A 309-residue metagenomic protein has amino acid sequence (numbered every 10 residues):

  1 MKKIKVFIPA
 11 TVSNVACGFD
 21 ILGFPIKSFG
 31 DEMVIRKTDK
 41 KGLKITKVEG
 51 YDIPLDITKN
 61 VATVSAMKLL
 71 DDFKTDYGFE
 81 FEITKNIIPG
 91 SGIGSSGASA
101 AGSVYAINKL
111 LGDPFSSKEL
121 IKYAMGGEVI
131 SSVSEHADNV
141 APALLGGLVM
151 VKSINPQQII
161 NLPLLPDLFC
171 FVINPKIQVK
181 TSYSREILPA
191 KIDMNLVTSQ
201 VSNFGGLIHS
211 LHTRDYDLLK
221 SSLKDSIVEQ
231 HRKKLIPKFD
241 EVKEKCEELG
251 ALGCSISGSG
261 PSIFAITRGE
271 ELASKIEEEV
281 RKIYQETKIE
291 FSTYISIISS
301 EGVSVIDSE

Functional and structural regions predicted by a protein language model:
M1-S91, K109-F115, G146, I298-E301 (+1 more regions): ATP-binding N-lobe of GHMP and related small-molecule kinases
K3, S116-L249, E270-E309: ATP-dependent small-molecule kinase catalytic core of the GHMP/sugar-kinase superfamily and closely related
V12, F171, E244, G253-R268: Acyl-group transfer acyltransferase/transacylase scaffold of fatty acid/polyketide systems
K37, P175, A265-G269: Short beta-strand-to-loop capping motifs
T58-V61, S95, S99-A100, Q200-N203: Catalytic-loop motifs flanking and including active-site residues across diverse enzymes
D76-E82, G253, E290-S292: Residues at or immediately flanking beta-strands
I93-A98, L196-T198, G253-S257: Short glycine/threonine-rich catalytic loop with a Thr-x-Gly-x-Asp
G97-G112, G260-I266: Short, small-residue alpha-helix embedded
